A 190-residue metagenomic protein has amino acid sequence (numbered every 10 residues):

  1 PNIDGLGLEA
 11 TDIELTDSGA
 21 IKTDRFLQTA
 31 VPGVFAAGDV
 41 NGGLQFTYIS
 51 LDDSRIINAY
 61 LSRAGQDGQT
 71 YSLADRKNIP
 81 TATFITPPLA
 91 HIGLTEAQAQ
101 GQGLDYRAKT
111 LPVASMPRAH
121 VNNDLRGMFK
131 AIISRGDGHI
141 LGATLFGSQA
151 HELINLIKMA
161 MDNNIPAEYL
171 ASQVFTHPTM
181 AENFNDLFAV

Functional and structural regions predicted by a protein language model:
P1-G68: FAD-site-proximal beta/loop scaffold in flavoenzymes
N2, S72-D75, P112, S134: Alpha-helix initiation/capping motif
Q28-T29, G33, D75-R76, N122-N123: Solvent-exposed alpha-helices and their adjacent loops that cap or buttress functional pockets in soluble metabolic
G43-L51, A59, R63-Q98: Rossmann-like dinucleotide-binding cores of NAD(P)H-dependent redox enzymes
I79, F84-V190: Flexible, glycine-rich terminal cap/loop adjacent to redox cofactors in electron-transfer oxidoreductases
